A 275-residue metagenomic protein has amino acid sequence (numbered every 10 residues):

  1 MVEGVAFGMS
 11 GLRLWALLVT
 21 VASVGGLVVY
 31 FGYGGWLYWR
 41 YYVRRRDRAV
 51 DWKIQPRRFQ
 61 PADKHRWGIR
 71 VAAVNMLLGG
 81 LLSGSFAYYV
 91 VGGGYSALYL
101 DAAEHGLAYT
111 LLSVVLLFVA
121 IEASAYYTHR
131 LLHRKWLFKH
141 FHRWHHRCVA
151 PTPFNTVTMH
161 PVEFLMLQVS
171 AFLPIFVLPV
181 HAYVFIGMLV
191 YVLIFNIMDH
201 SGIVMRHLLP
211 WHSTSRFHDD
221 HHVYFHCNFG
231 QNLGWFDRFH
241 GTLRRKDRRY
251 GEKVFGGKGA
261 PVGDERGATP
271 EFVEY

Functional and structural regions predicted by a protein language model:
M1-Y127, L131, H140-R143, C148-V169 (+3 more regions): Non-catalytic, topology-defining segments of multipass membrane proteins
G106, L137-F138, V180-A182: Short acidic/polar alpha-helix capping motifs at helix-coil junctions
L112, V119, W136, A150 (+2 more regions): Residue-level detector of transmembrane insertion/anchoring sites
S124-A150, D199, I203-V204, H212-H226: Acidic (Asp/Glu-rich) catalytic motifs at the cytosolic membrane interface
L178-F239: Functionally important transmembrane alpha-helices
